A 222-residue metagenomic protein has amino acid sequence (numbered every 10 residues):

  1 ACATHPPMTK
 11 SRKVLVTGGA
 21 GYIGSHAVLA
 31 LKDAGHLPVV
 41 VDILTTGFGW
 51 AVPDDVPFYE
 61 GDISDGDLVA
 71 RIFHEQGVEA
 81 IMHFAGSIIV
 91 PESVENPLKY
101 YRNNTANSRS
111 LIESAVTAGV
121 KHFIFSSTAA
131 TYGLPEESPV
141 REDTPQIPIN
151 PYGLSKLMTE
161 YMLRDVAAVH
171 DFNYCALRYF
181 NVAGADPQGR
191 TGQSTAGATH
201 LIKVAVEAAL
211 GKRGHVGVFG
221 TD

Functional and structural regions predicted by a protein language model:
L15-A34: N-terminal Rossmann NAD(P)H-binding glycine-rich loop of SDR-like oxidoreductase domains
T17, V41, I81-A85, F123-T128 (+1 more regions): SDR active-site strand-loop-helix element
H36-T45: Conserved glycine-rich Rossmann-like NAD(P)H-binding loop of the short-chain dehydrogenase/reductase
D55-S64: Rossmann-fold cofactor-recognition segment
I63-N103: NAD(P)H-binding glycine-rich loop region in Rossmannoid oxidoreductase-like domains and their noncatalytic homologs
E95-E113, T117, K121-H122, T131-A176 (+2 more regions): Catalytic helix-loop patch of NAD(P)-dependent Rossmann-fold dehydrogenases
V182-A185, K203-D222: Alpha-helical substrate-binding/gating segment
